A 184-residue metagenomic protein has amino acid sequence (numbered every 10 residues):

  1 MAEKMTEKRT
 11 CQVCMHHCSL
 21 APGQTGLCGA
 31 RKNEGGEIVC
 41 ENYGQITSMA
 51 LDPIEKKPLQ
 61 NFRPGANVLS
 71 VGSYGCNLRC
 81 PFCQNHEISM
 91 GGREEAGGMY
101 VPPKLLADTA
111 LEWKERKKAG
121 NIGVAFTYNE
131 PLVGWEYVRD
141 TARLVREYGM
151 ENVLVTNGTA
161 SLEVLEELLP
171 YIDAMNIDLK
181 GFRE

Functional and structural regions predicted by a protein language model:
M1-E3, R9-T10, N61-P64: Short Cys/His-rich Zn2+-coordinating modules
M1-K4, H17, A21-A50: A broadly conserved sequence feature marking short terminus-proximal activation segments in nucleic acid-centric
R9-R31, Y74-H86: Local cysteine-cluster metal-coordination motifs and their immediate loop/turn environment, predominantly Fe-S cluster
N33-M175, R183: Conserved Radical SAM active-site core
D178: Glycine-rich phosphate-binding loop
